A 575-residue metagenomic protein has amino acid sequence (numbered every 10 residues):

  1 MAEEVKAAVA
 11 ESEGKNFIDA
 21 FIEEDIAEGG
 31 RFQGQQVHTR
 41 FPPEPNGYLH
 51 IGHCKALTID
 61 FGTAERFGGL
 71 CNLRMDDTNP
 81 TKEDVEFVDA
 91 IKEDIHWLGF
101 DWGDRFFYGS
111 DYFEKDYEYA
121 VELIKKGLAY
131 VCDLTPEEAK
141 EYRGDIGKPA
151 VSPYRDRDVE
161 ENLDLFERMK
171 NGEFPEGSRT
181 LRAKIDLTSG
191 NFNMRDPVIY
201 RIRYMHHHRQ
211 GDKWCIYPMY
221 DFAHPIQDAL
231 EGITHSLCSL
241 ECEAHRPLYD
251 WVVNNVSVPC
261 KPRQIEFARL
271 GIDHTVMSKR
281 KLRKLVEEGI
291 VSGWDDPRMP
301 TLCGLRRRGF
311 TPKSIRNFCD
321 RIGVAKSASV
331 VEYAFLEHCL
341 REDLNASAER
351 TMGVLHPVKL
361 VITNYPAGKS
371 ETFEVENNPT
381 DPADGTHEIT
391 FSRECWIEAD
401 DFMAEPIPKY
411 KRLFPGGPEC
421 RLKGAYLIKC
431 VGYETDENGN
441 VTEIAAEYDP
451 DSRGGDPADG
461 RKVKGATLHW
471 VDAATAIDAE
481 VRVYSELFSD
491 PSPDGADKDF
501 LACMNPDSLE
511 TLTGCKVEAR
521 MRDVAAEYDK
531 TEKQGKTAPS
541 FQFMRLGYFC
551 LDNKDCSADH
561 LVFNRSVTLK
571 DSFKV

Functional and structural regions predicted by a protein language model:
E11-E23, A27-K92, H207-S239: N-terminal catalytic cores of NTP/NDP-binding nucleotidyl/phosphoryl-transfer enzymes
E28-Q33, G62-L70, H96-G103, A229 (+2 more regions): Secondary-structure transition/capping motifs at alpha-helix termini and the adjoining loop/turn into the next element
R31, F100, A129, P175 (+8 more regions): Intrinsically disordered or highly flexible coil/loop and linker segments, enriched in small and charged/polar residues
P42-P45, R74-K82, D104-E114, E137 (+5 more regions): Conserved short loop/turn motifs at secondary-structure junctions
L73, D77-N79, E122-L282, L340 (+2 more regions): Active-site cores that bind ATP or allylic diphosphates and position pyrophosphate for catalysis
F87-S110, Y119-A120, G127-Y130: A glycine-rich helix N-cap at a beta->alpha junction
C242-R246, D250-V252, K313-R316, D320-G323 (+1 more regions): Core subunits and conserved enzymes of cellular information-processing and envelope-translocation systems across
C260-C339: Long, charged, mostly alpha-helical binding arms that flank functional sites
